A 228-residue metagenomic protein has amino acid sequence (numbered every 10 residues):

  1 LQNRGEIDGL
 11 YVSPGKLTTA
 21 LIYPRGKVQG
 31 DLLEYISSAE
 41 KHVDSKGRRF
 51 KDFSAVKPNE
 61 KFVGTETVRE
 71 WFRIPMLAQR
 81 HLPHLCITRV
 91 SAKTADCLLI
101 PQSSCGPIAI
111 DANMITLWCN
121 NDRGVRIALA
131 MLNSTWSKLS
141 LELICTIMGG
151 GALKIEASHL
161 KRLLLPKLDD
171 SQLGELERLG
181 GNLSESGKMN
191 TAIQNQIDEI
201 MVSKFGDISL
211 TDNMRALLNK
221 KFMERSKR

Functional and structural regions predicted by a protein language model:
L1-G174, R178: Polybasic, glycine- and aromatic-enriched phosphate-binding surface used to engage nucleic acids
K167-R228: Non-catalytic DNA-recognition/assembly elements of restriction-modification systems
